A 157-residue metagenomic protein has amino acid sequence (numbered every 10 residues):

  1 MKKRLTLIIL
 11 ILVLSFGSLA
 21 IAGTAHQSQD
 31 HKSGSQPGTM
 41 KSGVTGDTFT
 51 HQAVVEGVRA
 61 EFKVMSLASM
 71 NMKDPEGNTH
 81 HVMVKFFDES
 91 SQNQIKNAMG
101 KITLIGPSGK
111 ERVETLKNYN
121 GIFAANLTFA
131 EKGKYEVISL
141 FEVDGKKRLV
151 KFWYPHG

Functional and structural regions predicted by a protein language model:
M1-I8: Bacterial N-terminal signal peptides that target proteins for export
I8-S18: Bacterial N-terminal signal peptides
H26-H81: Beta-strand-rich domain onsets/edges
F86-S90: Short solvent-exposed capping/turn motifs at the termini of beta-strands
S91-K96: A short beta-turn/strand-edge loop motif at beta-sheet boundaries
G100-E114: Short amphipathic beta-strand segments in non-cytosolic proteins
E114-V143: Short, solvent-exposed, Trp/other aromatic-anchored flexible loops in extracytoplasmic proteins
K147-H156: Edge beta-strands of extracellular beta-sandwich domains
